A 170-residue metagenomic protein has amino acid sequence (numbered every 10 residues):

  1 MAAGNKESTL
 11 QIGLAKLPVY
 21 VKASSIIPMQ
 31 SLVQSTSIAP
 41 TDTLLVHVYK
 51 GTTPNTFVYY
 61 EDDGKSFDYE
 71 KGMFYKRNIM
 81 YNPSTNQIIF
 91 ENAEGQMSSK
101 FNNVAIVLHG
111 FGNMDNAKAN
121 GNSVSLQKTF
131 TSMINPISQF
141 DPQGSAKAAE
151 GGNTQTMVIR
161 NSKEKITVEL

Functional and structural regions predicted by a protein language model:
M1-G121, S162: Catalytic core of carbohydrate-active enzymes
M1-L14, N116-V158: Solvent-exposed beta-strand/loop surfaces of large extracellular or lumenal domains
N153-L170: Surface-exposed interaction regions enriched in Ser/Thr/Asp/Glu that occur as long low-complexity tracts or repetitive
